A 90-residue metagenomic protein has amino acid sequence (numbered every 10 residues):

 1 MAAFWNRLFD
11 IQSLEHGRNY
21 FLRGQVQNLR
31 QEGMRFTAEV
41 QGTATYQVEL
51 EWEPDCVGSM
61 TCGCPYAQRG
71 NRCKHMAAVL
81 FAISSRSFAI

Functional and structural regions predicted by a protein language model:
M1-I90: Long, low-complexity, compositionally biased intrinsically disordered regions
